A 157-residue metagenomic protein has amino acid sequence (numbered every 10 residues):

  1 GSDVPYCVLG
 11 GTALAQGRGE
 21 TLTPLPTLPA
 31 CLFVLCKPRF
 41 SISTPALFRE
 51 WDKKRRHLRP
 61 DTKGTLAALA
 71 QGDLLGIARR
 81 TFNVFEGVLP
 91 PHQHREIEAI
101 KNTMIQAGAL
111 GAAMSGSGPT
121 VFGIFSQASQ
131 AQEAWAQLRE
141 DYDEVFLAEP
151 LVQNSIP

Functional and structural regions predicted by a protein language model:
G1-G19: Gly/Ser-rich oxyanion-binding loop with an adjacent helix/lid that shapes the negatively charged ligand pocket
A15-G111, S126-R139, D143, L147-P157: Conserved, helical-rich catalytic subdomain that frames metal- and/or nucleotide-binding sites in enzyme alpha/beta
F122-I124: Short hydrophobic/aromatic beta-strand micro-patches that form the beta-sheet surface supporting nucleotide- or nucleic
